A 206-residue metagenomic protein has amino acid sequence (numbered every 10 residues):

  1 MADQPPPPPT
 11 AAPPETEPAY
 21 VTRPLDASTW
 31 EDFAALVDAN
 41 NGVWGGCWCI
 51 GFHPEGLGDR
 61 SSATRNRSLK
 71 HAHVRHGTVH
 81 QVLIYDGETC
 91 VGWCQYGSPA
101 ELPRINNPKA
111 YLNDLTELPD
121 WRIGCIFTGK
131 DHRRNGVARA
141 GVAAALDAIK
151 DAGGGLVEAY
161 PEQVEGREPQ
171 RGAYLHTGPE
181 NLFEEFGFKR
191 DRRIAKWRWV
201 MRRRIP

Functional and structural regions predicted by a protein language model:
A2-F52: Conserved N-terminal entry element of GNAT/NAT acetyltransferase domains
C47-H80: Active-site rim helix/loop that mediates acceptor-substrate recognition in acyltransferases
A72, H76, Y85, T89-G129 (+3 more regions): Conserved acyl-donor/pantetheine-binding loop and adjacent beta-alpha core of acyl/acetyltransferases and related
E88, Q163-V164, W197: Conserved beta-strand edge residues that scaffold enzyme active sites
I123-T128, R134-D151: Conserved acetyl-CoA-binding loop-helix of GNAT-fold acetyltransferases
V142, I149-G172: Conserved GNAT acetyl-CoA-binding A-motif
Y174-P206: C-terminal "cap" of GNAT-fold acetyltransferases
